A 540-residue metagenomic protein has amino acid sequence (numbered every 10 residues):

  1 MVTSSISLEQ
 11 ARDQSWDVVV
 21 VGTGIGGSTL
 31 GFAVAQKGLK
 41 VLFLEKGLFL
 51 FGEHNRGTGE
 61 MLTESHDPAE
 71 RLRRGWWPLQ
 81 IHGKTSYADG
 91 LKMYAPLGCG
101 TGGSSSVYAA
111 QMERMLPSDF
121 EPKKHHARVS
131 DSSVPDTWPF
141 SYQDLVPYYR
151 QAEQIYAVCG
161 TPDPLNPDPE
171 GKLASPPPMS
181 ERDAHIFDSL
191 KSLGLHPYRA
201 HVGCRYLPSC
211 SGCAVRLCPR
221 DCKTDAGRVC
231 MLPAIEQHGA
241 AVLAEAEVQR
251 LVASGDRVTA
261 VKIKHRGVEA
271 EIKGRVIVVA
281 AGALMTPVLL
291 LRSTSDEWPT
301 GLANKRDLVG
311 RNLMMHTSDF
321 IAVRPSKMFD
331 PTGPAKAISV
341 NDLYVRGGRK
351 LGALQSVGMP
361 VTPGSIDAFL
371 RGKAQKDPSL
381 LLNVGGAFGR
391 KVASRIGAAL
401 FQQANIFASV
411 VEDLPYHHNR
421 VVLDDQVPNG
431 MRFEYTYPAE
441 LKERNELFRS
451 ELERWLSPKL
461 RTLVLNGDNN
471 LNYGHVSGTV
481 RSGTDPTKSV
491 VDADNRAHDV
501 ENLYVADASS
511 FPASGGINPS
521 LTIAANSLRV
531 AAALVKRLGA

Functional and structural regions predicted by a protein language model:
M1-V18, Q36-K37, K536-A540: Extreme N-terminal leader/targeting segments of oxidoreductases
V18-F43: N-terminal Rossmann-like FAD-binding beta1-loop-alpha1 element of flavoenzymes
V20, G24-I25, T29, E181 (+2 more regions): Residue-level detector of alpha-helix initiation sites
Q36, F43, G47-M61, A246 (+6 more regions): Glycine-rich loop(s) and the adjacent beta-strand/alpha-helix scaffold that form part
K46-R114, Y142-Q151, D183-F187: N-terminal FAD cofactor-binding segment of flavoenzymes
P68-L72, K84-G90, A127-V248, L452: Conserved redox-cofactor binding core of oxidoreductases
Q80, R199-P219, Q249-S254, Q402-V411 (+2 more regions): A glycine-rich dinucleotide-binding beta-alpha-beta segment and adjacent secondary-structure elements that constitute
G83-L97, T101-S104, Y108, R114-M115 (+7 more regions): FAD cofactor-binding and catalytic pocket of flavoenzymes
